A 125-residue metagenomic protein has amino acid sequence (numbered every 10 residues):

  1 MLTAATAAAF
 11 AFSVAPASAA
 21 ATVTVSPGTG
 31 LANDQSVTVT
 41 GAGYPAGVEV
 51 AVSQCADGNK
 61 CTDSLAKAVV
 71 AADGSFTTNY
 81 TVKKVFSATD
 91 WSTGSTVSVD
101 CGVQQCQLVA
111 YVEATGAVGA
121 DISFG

Functional and structural regions predicted by a protein language model:
M1-G125: Extracytoplasmic/secretory-pathway segments with low complexity and glycosylation-like composition
